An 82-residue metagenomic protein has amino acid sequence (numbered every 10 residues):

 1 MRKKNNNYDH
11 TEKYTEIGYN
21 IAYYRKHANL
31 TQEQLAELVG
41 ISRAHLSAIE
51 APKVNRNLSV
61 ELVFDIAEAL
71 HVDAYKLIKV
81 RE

Functional and structural regions predicted by a protein language model:
R2-H27: A short, Lys/Arg-rich alpha-helix, primarily the initiator
N20-L38, V63: Short basic helix-loop element that most often maps to the first helix and adjoining turn of HTH DNA-binding modules
I21, L35-A36, L46-I49, L77: Conserved hydrophobic/aromatic packing and binding residues within compact polymer-binding modules
T31, S42-H45, S59, D73: Short coil turns linking two alpha-helices in DNA-binding domains
G40-R56: Recognition helix of helix-turn-helix/homeodomain-like DNA-binding domains that insert into the DNA major groove
K53-E68: Short, basic-rich loop-to-helix N-cap that marks the start of a DNA-contacting helix
H71-E82: Short C-terminal boundary/hinge segments that cap the last helix of small helical domains
